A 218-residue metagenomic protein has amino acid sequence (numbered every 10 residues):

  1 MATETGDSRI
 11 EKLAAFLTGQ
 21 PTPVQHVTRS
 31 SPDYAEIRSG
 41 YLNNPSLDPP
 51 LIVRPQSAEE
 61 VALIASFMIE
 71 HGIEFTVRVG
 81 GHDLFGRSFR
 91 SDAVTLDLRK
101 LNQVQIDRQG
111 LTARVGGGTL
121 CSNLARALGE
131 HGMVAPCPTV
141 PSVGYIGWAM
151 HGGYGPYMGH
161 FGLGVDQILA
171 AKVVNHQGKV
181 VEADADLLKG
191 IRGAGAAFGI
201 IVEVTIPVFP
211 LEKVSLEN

Functional and structural regions predicted by a protein language model:
M1-H160, E217-N218: N-terminal accessory segments
R9-E11, V165-A170: A short, compositionally biased
G19-P21, F89, V143, D166 (+2 more regions): A generic structural signal for short, non-catalytic loop/turn and secondary-structure boundary residues
K100, R108, G117, T139 (+5 more regions): Short, structured patches in soluble enzyme cores that scaffold and shape functional sites
L128, D166-I168, V214: Short gly/pro-enriched beta-turn/loop segments at secondary-structure junctions
V134, A171, H176-N218: C-terminal cap/substrate-recognition region of VAO/PCMH-type FAD-linked oxidoreductases
G159-V165, G190-R192: Short Gly/Pro-enriched turn/cap motifs at secondary-structure boundaries
